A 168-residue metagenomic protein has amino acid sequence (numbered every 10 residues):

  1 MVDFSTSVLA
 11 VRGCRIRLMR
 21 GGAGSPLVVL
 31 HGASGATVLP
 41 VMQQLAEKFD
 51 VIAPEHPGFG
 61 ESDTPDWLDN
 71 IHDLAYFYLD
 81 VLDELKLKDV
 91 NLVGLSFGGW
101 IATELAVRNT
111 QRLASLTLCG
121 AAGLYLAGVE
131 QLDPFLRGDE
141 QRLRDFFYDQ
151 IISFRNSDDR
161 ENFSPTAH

Functional and structural regions predicted by a protein language model:
M1-L9: A domain-start/cap signature at the N-terminus of enzymes
A10-D63: Conserved HGGG/HGGXW glycine-rich cap/lid loop of the alpha/beta-hydrolase fold
P26, D50, K88-N91, R112-S115: Structural signature of beta-strand start/N-cap positions in the alpha/beta core of ABC transporter nucleotide-binding
H31, V90, G94-G99: Conserved alpha/beta-hydrolase "nucleophile elbow" surrounding the catalytic nucleophile
L39-P40, S62-L68, A127-E130: Conserved catalytic-core motifs of eukaryotic protein kinase domains, centered on the activation segment
I52-G94: Active-site loop/oxyanion-hole signature of alpha/beta-hydrolase fold enzymes
W100-R108, L113-F146: Flexible "cap/lid" loop of the alpha/beta hydrolase fold
D145-H168: Alpha/beta-hydrolase
